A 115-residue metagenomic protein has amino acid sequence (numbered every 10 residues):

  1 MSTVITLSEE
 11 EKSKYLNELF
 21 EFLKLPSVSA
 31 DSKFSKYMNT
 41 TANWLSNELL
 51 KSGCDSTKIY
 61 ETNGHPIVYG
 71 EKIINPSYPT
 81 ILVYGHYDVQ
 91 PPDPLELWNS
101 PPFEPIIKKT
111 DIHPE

Functional and structural regions predicted by a protein language model:
S2-I5, E9-T40: N-terminal capping segment at the start of a domain
V4-T6, E11-K12, A42-N43, C54-S56 (+1 more regions): Short secondary-structure boundary micro-motifs
E9-E18, K58, S77, D93-L95: Homeobox/homeodomain signature
F22-L23, M38, Y69, Y84 (+1 more regions): Tryptophan-centered motif/residue detector
A30-Y78, L82, E104: A non-catalytic alpha/beta surface segment that caps or lines the substrate-entry region of metallo-dependent hydrolase
Y78-E115: Active-site metal-coordination/substrate-binding segment of hydrolases, especially metallo-dependent peptidases
